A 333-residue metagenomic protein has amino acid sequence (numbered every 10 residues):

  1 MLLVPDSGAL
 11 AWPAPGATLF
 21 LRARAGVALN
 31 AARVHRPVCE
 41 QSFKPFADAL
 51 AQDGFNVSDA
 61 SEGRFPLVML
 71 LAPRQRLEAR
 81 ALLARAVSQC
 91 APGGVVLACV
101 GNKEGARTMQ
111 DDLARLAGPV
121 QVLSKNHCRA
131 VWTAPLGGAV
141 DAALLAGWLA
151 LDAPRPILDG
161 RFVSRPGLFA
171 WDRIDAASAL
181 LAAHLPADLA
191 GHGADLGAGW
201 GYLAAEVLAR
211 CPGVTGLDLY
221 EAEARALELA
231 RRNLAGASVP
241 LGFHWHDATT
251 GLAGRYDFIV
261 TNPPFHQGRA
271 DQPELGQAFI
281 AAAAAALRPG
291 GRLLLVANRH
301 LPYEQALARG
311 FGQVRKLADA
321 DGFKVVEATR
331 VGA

Functional and structural regions predicted by a protein language model:
L3-D53, A176-T261: Conserved SAM/SAH cofactor-binding pocket of Class I
R33, Q89-C90, C211, A286-L287: A generic alpha-to-beta junction signature in SAM-dependent methyltransferases
P66-L77, L196-W200, Y256-R269: Conserved proline-anchored active-site loop of SAM-dependent methyltransferases that bridges a beta-strand
E78-P156: N-terminal auxiliary segments of SAM/dcSAM-dependent transferases
L83, L97-A117, V122-S124, A270-R330: Conserved Class I SAM-dependent methyltransferase catalytic core
A91-G94, V214-T215, G291: A short helix->loop->beta-strand "cap" motif at the edges of active sites that frequently abuts
N126-H192: SAM-dependent Rossmann-like transferase core, predominantly class I methyltransferases with a strong bias toward
T133-G137, A328-A333: C-terminal lobe and adjacent flexible extensions of AdoMet/dcAdoMet transferase-like proteins
